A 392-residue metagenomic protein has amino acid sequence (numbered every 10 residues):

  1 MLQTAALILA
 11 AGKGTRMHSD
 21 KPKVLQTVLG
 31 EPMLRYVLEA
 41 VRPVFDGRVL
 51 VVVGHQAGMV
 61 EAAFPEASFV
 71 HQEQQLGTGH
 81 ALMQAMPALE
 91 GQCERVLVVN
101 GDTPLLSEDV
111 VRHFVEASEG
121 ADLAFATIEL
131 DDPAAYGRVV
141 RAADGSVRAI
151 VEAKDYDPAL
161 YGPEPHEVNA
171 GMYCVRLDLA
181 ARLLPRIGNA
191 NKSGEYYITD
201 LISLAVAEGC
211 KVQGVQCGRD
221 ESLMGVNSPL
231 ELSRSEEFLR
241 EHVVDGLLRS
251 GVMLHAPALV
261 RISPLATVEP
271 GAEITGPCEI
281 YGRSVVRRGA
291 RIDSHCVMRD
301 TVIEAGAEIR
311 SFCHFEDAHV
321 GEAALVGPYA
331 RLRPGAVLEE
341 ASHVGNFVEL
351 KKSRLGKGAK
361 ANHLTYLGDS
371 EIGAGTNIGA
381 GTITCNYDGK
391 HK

Functional and structural regions predicted by a protein language model:
M1-A5, E31-E116: Conserved N-terminal catalytic core of the sugar/cofactor nucleotidyltransferase
M1-S19: N-terminal nucleotide-binding beta1-loop-alpha1 segment
L2, E164-E269: Conserved alpha/beta core of the MobA/IspD/sugar-nucleotide pyrophosphorylase nucleotidyltransferase superfamily
I8, L34, A85, D102 (+5 more regions): Residue-level signal for inorganic ion chemistry
M17-K21, D388-K390: Conserved catalytic-core motifs of eukaryotic protein kinase domains, centered on the activation segment
K21-T27, F69-H71, I187-A190: Short glycine-enriched, charge-decorated loop/helix-capping segments at active-site entrances that position
G58, A62-P65, L106-K192, T199: Conserved core of the sugar-phosphate nucleotidyltransferase
M253-K392: Structural signal for interior beta-strand "rungs" in well-ordered beta-sheet cores of soluble enzyme domains
